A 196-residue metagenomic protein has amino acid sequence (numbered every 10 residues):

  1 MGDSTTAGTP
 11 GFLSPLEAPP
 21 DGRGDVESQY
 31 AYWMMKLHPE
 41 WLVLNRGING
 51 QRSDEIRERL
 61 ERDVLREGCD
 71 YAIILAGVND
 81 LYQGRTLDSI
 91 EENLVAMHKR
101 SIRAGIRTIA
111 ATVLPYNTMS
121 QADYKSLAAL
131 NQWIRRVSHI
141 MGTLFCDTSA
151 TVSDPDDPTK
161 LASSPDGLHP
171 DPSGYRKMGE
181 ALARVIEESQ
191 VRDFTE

Functional and structural regions predicted by a protein language model:
M1-R46, L60-G68: Serine-esterase "nucleophile elbow" of acetyl-processing enzymes
D21-R23, I48-R52, D123: Short, flexible loop segments at the rims of nucleotide/cofactor-binding pockets, characterized by
S28-P39, R52-E196: Alpha-helical cap/lid subdomain in secreted, periplasmic, or secretory-pathway luminal O-acyl-processing enzymes
